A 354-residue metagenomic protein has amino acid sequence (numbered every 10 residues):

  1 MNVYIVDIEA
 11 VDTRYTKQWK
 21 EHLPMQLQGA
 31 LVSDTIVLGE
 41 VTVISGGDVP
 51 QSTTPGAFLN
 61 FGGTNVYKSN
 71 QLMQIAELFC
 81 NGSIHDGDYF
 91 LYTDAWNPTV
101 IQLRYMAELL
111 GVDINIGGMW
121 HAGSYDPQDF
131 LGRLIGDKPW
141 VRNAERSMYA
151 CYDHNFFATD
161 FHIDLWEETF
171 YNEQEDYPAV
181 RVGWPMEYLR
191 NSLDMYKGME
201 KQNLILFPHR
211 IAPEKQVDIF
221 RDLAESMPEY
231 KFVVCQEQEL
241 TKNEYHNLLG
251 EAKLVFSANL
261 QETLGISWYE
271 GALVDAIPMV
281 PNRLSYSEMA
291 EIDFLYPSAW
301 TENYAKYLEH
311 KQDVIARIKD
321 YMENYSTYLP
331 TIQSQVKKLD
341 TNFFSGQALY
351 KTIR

Functional and structural regions predicted by a protein language model:
M1-Q102: N-terminal pre-catalytic "stem/leader" segment of glycosyltransferase-like enzymes
Y89-W96, A107-F130, G136: Active-site proximal beta-strand in glycosyltransferases
L134-N155: Membrane-proximal helix-turn-helix segments that form the acceptor-binding/catalytic region of lipid-linked
A150-D194: Donor nucleotide-sugar binding/catalytic pocket of nucleotide-sugar-dependent glycosyltransferases
V182, M186-K215, R221-E225: Conserved donor-binding/catalytic core segment of Leloir-type glycosyltransferases
N259-L260: Aromatic "clamp/platform" in nucleotide-sugar-dependent glycosyltransferases that forms part of the donor/acceptor
I277-V280, S287: Short hydrophobic beta-strand element within catalytic cores of glycosyltransferases and related nucleotide-activated
T301-R354: A charged, aromatic-enriched C-terminal amphipathic alpha-helix characteristic of glycosyltransferases across folds
